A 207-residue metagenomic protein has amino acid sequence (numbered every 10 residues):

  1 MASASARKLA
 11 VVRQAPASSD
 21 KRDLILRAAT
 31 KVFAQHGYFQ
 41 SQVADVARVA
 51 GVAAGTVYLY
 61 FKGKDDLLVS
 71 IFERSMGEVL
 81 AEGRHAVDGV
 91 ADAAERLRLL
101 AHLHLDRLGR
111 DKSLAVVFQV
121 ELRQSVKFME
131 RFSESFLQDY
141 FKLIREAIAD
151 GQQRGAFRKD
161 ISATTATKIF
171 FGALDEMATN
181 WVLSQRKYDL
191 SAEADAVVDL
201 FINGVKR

Functional and structural regions predicted by a protein language model:
M1-H36, Q40-V49, D66: Basic, helix-initiating cap at the start of DNA-binding domains
A28-V32, L103, R107, A173: Short amphipathic alpha-helical elements of helix-turn-helix/winged-helix folds
A50-F61: Short hydrophobic/aromatic patch on the recognition helix
L68-S75: Alpha-helical DNA-contacting segments of helix-turn-helix folds
S70, R84-S113, A163, T167-F170: Hydrophobic alpha-helical connector segments
G77-L80, F128-R154, T164-K168, G172 (+1 more regions): Amphipathic alpha-helical packing segments from all-alpha helical-bundle domains
D106-R110, E146, D150, F170-Y188 (+1 more regions): Amphipathic C-terminal alpha-helical segment
L108-F128, N180-L183: Amphipathic alpha-helical segments used for helix-helix packing
